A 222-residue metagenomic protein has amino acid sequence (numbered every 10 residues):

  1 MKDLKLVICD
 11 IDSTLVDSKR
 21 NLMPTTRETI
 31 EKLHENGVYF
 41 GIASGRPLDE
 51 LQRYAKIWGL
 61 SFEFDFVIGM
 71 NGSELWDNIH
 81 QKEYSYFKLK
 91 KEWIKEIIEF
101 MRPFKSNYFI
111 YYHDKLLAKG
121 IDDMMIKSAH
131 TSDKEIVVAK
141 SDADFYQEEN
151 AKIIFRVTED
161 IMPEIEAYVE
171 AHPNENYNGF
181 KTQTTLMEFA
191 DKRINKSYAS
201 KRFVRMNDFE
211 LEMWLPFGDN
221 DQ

Functional and structural regions predicted by a protein language model:
M1, I57-S61, Q147, D208: Alpha-helix termination/capping residues and helix-transition junctions
D3-R20: Asp-based phosphoryl-transfer active-site loop
K5, D65, E212: Conserved acidic residues
V7-C9, I68, P216: Residue-level marker for buried hydrophobic side chains located in beta-strands that build the well-ordered beta-sheet
T14, N21, L48, Q222: Conserved Rossmann-like nucleotide-cofactor binding loop
P24-M124: Active-site phosphate-binding/coordination module
F100-Q222: Conserved acidic, metal-coordinating active-site core of Asp-based, Mg2+-dependent phosphoryl-transfer enzymes
